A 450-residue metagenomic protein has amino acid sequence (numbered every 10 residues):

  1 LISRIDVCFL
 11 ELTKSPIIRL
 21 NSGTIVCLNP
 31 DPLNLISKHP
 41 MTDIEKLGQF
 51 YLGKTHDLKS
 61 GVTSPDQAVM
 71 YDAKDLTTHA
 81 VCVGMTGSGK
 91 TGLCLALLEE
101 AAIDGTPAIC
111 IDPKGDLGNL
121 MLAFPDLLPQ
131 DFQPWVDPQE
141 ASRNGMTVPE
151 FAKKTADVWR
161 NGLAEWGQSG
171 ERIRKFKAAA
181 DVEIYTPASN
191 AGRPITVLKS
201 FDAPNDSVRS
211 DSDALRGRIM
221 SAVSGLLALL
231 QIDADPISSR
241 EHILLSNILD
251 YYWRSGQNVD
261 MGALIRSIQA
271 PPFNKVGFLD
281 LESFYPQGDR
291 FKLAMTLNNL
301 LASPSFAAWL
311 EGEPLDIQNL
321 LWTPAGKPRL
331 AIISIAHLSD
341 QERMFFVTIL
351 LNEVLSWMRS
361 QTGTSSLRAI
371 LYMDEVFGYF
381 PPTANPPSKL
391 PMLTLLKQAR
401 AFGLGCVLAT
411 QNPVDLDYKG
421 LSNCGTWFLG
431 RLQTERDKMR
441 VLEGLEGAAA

Functional and structural regions predicted by a protein language model:
I17-N21, I25-S88, G92-E99, D104-S169 (+3 more regions): Basic- and hydrophobic-enriched, low-structure N-terminal and domain-boundary segments that flank ATP-binding catalytic
A80, L117-G118, E342, F380-P381 (+3 more regions): Activation segment
A96-L98, M121-F151, L163-W166, L390 (+1 more regions): Conserved ATP-driven motor cores of ASCE-family P-loop NTPases powering translocation/secretion/packaging/pilus
L98-P107, G115-P129, A141-T394, A401: P-loop NTPase motor domains
I111, M373, A409-T410: Hydrophobic residues in beta-strands of the RecA-like P-loop NTPase core, especially within AAA+ ATPase
